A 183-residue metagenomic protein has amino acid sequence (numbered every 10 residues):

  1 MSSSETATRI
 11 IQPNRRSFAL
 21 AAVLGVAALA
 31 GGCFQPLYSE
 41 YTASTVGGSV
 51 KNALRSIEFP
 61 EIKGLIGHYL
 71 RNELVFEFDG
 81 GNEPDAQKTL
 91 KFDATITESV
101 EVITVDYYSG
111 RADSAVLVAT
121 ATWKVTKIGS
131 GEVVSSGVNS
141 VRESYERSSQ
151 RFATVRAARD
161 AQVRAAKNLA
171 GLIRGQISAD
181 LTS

Functional and structural regions predicted by a protein language model:
M1-Q12: N-terminal secretory signal peptides that target proteins for export/translocation
S4-E5, A153-S183: C-terminal/domain-edge helix-coil "capping" segments
R15-A19: N-terminal export leaders
A21-A30: Bacterial N-terminal signal peptides
L29-K51: Bacterial Sec signal peptide processing site at the extreme N-terminus
K51-Q87: Post-signal-peptide N-terminal segment of Sec-exported extracytoplasmic proteins
F76, G81-V138, E143-D160: Surface-exposed short loop/turn segments
